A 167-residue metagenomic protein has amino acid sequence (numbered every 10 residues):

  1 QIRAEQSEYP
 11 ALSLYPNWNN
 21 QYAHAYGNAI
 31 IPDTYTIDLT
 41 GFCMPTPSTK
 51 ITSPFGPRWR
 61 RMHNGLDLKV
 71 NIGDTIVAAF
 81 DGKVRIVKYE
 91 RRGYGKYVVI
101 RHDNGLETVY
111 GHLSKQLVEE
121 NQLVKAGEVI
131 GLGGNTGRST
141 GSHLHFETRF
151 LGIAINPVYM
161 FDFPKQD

Functional and structural regions predicted by a protein language model:
Q1-T52: Polar/charged, compositionally biased leader and regulatory segments
I31-I37, S48-V77: Short glycine/threonine/proline-enriched tight-turn/helix- or strand-capping micro-motif at secondary-structure
F42, D74-V77, Q116, Q122: Residue "hotspots" at secondary-structure boundaries inside conserved domains
K50-T52, G56-R60, V84, E90-R91 (+1 more regions): Active-site/binding-pocket entry motifs
P54, V87-K88, Q116, G133-T136: Residue-level recognition of beta-strand microenvironments
H63-N64, N71, A78-L117, S142-H143 (+1 more regions): Zn2+-dependent peptidoglycan hydrolase active-site motif and core
D74-I76, V84, V124, I130: Generic structural signal for buried aliphatic residues
K96-H102, H112, Q122-D167: Conserved, short, structured surface segments that act as functional micro-motifs
